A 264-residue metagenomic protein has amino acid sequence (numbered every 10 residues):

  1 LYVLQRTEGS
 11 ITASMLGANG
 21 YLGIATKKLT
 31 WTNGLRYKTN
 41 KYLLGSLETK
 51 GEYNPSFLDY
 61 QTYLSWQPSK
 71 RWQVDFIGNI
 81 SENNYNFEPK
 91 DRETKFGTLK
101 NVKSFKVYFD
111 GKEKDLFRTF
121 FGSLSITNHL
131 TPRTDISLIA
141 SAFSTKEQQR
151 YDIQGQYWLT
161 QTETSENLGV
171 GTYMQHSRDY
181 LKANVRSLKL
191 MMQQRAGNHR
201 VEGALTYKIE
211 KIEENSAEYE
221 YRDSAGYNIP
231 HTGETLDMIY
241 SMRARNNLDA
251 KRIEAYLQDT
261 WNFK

Functional and structural regions predicted by a protein language model:
L1-A13, K28-L35: Transmembrane beta-strand segments of Gram-negative outer membrane beta-barrel proteins
Y2-L4, A18, N40-L47, N83-Y85 (+3 more regions): Sequence/structural signature of outer-membrane beta-barrel proteins
V3, S14-M15, P68, L130: Short loop/turn positions at the edges of beta-strands in beta-sheet-rich folds
L4-E8, L16-G17, K41-S65, F105-S123 (+2 more regions): Outer-membrane beta-barrel proteins
A13-M15, I24-K28, Q194-N198, F263: A generic beta-sheet turn/junction motif
A25-K114, Y151: Periplasmic-side early beta-strands and strand-to-turn transitions of outer-membrane beta-barrels
Q67-N83, G111-K264: Face-selective signature of the C-terminal outer-membrane beta-barrel domain
